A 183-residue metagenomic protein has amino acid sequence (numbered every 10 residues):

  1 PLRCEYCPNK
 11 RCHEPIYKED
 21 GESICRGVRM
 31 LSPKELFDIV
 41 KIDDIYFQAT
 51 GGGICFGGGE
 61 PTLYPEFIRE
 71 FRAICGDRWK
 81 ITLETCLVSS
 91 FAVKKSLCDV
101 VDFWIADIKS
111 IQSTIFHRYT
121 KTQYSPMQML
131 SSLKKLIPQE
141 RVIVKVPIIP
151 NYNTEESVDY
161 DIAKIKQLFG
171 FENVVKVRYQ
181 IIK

Functional and structural regions predicted by a protein language model:
P1-M30: Canonical Radical SAM [4Fe-4S] cluster-binding loop centered on the CxxxCxxC motif and its immediate flanking residues
F37, K41-I182: Conserved AdoMet/S-adenosylmethionine-binding subsite of the radical SAM
